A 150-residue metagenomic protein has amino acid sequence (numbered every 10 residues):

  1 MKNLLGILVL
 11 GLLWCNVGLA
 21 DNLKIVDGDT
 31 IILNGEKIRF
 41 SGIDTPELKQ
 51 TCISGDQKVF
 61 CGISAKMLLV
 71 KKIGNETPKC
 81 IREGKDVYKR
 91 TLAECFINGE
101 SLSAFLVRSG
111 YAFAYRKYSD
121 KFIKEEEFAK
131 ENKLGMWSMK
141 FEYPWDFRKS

Functional and structural regions predicted by a protein language model:
K2-S150: Small beta-barrel nucleic-acid-binding modules, primarily SNase/OB-fold domains and secondarily Tudor-like barrels
